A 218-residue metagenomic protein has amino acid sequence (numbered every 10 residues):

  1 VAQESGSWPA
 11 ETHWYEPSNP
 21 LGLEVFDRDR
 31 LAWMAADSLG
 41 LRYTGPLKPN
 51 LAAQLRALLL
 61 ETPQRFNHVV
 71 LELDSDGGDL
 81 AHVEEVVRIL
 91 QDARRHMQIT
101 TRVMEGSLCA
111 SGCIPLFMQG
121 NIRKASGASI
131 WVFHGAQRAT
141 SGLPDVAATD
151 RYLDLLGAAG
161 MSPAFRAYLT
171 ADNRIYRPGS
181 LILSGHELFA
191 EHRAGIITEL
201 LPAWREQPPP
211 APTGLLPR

Functional and structural regions predicted by a protein language model:
A2-L80, A128-D172: Small-residue-centered hinge/linker elements
A52, V83-E84, I114: Conserved strand-to-helix beginnings and helix N-cap segments that scaffold or border functional pockets
R56-L59, V87-Q91, L153, G185: Short amphipathic alpha-helical segments and helix-helix/interface helices
L60-Q64, Q91-R95, M118-I122, G157 (+2 more regions): Sec-exported extracytoplasmic/periplasmic mature domains
V70, H96, T100, A139-R218: Charged, glycine-interspersed solvent-exposed loop segments at helix/strand-loop junctions that cap or gate access
L80-V87, V132, P217: Short, surface-exposed glycine/acidic/tryptophan-bearing loops
H82-Q98: Catalytic-core regions built around general acid/base machinery
R95-R138: Glycine-rich beta-to-alpha active-site loop
